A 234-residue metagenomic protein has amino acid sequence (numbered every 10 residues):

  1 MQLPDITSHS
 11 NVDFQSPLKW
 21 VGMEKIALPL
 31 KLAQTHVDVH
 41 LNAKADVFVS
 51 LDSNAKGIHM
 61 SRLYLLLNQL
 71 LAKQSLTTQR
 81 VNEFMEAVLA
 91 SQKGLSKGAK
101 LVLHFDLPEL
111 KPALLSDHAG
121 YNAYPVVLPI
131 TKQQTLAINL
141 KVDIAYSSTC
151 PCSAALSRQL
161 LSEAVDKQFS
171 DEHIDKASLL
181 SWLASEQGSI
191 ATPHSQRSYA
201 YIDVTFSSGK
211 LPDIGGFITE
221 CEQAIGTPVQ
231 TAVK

Functional and structural regions predicted by a protein language model:
M1-K234: N-terminal intrinsically disordered, cationic/polar leader segments that include organellar targeting peptides
